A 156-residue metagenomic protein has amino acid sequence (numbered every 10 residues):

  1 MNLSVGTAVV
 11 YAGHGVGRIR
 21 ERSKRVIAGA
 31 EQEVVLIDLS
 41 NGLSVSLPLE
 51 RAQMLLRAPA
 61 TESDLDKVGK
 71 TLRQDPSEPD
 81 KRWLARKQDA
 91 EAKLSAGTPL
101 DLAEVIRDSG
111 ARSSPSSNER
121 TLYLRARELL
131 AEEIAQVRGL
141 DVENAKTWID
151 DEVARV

Functional and structural regions predicted by a protein language model:
M1-L55: A positional/architectural concept
E50-V156: Charge/polar-rich, low-complexity and marginally structured segments
